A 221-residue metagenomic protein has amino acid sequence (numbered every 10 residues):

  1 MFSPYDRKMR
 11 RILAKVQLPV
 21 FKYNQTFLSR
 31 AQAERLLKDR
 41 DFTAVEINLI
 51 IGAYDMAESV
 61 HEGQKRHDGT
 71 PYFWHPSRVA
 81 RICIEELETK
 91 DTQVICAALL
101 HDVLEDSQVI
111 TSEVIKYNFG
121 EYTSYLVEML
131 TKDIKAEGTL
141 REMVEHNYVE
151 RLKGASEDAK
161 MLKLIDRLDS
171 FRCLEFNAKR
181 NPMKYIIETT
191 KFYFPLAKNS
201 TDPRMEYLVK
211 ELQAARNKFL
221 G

Functional and structural regions predicted by a protein language model:
F2-G221: Active-site helical microenvironments for divalent-metal-assisted chemistry
